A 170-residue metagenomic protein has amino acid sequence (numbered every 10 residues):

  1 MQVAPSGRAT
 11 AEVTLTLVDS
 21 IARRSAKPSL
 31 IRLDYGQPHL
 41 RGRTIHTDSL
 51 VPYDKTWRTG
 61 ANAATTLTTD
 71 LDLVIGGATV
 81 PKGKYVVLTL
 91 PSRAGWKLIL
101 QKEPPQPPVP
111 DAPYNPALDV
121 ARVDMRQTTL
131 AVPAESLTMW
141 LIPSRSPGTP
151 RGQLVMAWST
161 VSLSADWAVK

Functional and structural regions predicted by a protein language model:
M1-V51, P105-K170: Primarily secretory-pathway and cell-envelope proteins
K55-P110: Mid-length scaffold segments of soluble, non-membrane domains
